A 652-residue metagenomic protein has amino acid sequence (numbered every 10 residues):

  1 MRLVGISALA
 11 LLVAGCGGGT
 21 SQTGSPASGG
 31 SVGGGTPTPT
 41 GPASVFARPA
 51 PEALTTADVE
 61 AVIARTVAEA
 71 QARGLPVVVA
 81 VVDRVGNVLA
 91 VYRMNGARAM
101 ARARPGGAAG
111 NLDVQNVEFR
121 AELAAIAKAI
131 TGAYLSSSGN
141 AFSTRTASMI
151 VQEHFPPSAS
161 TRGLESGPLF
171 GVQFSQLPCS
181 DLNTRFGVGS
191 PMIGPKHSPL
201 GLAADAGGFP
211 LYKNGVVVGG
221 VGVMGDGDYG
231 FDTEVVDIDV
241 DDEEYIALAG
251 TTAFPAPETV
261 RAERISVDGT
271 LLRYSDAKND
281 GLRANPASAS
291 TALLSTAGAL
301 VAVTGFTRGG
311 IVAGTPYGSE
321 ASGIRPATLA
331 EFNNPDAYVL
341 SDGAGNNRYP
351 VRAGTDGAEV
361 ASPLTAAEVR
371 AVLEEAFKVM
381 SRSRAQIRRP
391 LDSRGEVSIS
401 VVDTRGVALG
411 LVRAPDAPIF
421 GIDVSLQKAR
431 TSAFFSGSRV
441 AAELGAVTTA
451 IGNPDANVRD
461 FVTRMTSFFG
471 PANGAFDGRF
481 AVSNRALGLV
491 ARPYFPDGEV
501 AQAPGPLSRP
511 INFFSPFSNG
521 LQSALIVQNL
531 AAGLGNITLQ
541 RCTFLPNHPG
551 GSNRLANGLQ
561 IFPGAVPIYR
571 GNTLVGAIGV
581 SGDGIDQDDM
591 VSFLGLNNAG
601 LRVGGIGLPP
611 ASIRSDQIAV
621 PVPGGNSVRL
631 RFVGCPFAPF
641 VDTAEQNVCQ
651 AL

Functional and structural regions predicted by a protein language model:
R2-S7: Sec-dependent signal peptide recognition, specifically the positively charged N-region followed immediately by
L12-G15: C-terminal motif of bacterial Sec signal peptides marking the signal peptidase cleavage site
G18: Short, conserved catalytic or interaction motifs in soluble domains
S21-L652: Flexible, solvent-exposed loop/hinge segments and secondary-structure transition points
